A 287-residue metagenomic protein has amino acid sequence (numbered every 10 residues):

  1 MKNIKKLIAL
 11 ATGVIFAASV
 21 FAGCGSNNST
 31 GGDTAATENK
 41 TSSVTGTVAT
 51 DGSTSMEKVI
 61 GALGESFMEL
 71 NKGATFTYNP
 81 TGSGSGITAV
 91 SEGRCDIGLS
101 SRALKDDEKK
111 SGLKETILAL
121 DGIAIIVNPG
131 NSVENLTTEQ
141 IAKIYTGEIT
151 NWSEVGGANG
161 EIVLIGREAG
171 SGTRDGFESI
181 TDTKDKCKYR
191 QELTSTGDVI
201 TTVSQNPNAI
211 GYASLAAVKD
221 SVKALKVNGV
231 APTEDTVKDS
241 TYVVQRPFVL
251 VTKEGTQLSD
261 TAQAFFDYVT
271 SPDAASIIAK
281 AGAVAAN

Functional and structural regions predicted by a protein language model:
M1-A11: Bacterial N-terminal signal peptides that target proteins for export
I4, G25-N287: Exported/periplasmic ABC-transporter solute-binding proteins
A18-G23: C-terminal motif of bacterial Sec signal peptides marking the signal peptidase cleavage site
